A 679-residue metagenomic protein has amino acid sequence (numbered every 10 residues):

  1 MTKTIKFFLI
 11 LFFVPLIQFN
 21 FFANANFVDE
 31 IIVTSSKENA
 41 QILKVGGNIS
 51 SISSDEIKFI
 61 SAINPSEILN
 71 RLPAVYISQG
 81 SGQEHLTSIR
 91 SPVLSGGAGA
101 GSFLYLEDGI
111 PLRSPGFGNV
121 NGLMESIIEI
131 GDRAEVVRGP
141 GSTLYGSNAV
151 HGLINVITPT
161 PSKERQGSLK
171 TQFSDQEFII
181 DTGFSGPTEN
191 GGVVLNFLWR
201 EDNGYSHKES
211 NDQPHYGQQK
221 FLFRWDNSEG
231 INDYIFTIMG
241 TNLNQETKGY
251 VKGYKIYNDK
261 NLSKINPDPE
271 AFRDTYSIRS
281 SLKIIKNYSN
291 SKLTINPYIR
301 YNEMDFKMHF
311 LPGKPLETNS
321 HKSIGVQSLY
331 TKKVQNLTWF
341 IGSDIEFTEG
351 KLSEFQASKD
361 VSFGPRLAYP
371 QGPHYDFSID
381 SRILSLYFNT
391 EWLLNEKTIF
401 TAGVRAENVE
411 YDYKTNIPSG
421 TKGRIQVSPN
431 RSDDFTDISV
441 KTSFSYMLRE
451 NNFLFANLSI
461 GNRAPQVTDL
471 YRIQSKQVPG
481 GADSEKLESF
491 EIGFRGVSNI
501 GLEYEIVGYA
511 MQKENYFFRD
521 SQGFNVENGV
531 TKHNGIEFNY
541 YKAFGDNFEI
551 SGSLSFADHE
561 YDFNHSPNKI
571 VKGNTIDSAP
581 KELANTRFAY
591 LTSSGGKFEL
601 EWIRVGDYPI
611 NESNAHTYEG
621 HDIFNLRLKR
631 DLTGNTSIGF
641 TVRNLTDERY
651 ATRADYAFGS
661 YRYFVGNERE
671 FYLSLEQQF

Functional and structural regions predicted by a protein language model:
S66-I110: Extracytoplasmic beta-strand/coil segments of soluble accessory domains associated with Gram-negative outer-membrane
S102, L153, I157-G186, F197 (+1 more regions): Short strand-turn segments of transmembrane beta-barrel domains in outer membranes, especially the first one or two
I110-R138, G481: Short acidic/polar hinge/loop motifs at secondary-structure boundaries that mediate gating or recognition
T143, N155, S162-R165, G183-F272 (+1 more regions): Periplasmic-side early beta-strands and strand-to-turn transitions of outer-membrane beta-barrels
S185, D226-S228, M239, T331 (+5 more regions): Conserved C-terminal beta-signal and adjacent last beta-strands/turns of outer-membrane beta-barrel proteins
G186, N287, K292-M308, S445-M447 (+4 more regions): Membrane-embedded beta-barrel scaffold of Gram-negative outer-membrane proteins
Y330-K333, L393-F400, N408-V409, E505-K513 (+2 more regions): Gram-negative outer-membrane beta-barrel transporters
K333-F340, D344-T348, F377-M511, A543-G545 (+2 more regions): Structural signature of Gram-negative outer-membrane beta-barrels, strongest in the C-terminal barrel of TonB-dependent
